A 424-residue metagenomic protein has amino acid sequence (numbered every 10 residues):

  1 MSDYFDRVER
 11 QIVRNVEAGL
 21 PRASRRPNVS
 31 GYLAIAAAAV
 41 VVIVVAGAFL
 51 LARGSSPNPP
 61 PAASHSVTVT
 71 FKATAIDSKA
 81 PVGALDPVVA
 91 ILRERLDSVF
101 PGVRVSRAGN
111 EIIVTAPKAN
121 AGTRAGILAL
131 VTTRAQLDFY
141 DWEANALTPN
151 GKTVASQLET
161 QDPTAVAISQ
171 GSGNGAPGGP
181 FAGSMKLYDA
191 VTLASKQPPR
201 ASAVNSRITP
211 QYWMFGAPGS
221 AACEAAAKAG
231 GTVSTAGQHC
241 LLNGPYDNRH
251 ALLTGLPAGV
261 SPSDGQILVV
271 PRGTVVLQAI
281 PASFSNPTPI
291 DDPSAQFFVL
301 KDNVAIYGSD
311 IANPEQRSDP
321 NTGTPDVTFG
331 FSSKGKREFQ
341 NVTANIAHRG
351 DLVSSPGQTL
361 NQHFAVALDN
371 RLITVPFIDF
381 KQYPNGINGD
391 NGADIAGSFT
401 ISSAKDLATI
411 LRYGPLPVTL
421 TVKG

Functional and structural regions predicted by a protein language model:
M1-D3, E17-P61: Membrane-interface helical sensory segment of bacterial ECF anti-sigma factor regulators
D3, R7, Q11, A48-G424: A structural signal for conserved, well-ordered secondary-structure elements that form binding/interaction cores
